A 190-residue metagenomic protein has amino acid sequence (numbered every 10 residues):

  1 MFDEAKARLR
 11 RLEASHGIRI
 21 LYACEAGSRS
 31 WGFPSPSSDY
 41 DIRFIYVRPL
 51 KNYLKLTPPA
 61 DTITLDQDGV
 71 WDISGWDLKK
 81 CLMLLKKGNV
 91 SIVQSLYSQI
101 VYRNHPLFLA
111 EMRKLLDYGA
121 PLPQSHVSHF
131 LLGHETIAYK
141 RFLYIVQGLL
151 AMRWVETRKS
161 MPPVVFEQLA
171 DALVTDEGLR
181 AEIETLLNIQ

Functional and structural regions predicted by a protein language model:
M1-C24: Helical scaffold of the NTase/Pol beta-like nucleotidyltransferase catalytic core
F2, S38, W71: Flexible, glycine- and charge-enriched loops at secondary-structure boundaries
I18-R19, S37-S38, Y139: Short, well-ordered loop/turn elements at secondary-structure boundaries
C24, R43, V146: Residues in well-ordered beta-strands of folded domains
E25-G27, S74: Short His-Asn-centered micro-motif
G27-L65: Catalytic metal-binding acidic patch
T62-R153, T157, P163, E167-L173 (+3 more regions): Conserved NTP/Mg2+-binding pocket subregion across the NTase superfamily
